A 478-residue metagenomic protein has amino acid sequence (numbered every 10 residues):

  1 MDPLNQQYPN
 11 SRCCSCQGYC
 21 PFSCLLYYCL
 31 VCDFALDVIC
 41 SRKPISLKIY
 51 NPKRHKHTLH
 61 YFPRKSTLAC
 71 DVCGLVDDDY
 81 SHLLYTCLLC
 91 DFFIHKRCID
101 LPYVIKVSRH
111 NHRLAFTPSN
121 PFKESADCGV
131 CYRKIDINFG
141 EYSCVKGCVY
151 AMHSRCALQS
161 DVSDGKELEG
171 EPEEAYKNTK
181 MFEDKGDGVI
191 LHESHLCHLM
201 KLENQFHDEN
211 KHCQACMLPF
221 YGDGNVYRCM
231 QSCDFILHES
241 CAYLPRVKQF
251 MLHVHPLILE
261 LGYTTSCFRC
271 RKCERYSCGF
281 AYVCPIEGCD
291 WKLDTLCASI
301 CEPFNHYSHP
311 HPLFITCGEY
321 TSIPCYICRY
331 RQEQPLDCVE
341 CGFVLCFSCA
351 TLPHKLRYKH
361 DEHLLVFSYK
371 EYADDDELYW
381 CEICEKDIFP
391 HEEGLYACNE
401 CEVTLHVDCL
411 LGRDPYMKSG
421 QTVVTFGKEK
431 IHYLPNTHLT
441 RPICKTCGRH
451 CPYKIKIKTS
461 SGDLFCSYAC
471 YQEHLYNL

Functional and structural regions predicted by a protein language model:
M1-L478: Cys/His-rich zinc-coordinating "finger" modules and their low-complexity flanking regions in eukaryotic trafficking
